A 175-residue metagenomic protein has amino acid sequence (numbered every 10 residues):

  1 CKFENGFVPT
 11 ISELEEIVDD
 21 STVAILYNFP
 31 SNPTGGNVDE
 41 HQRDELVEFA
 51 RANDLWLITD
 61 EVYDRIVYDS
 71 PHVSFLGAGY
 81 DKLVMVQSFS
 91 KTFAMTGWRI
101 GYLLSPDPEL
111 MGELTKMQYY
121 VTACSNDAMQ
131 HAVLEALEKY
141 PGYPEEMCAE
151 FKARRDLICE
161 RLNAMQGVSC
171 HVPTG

Functional and structural regions predicted by a protein language model:
F3-D69: Active-site phosphate-binding strand-loop segment of PLP-dependent enzymes
R43, T59, Q118, C148 (+1 more regions): Short amphipathic alpha-helical/adjacent loop interface patches that line ligand and macromolecule-binding sites
A50, L162-N163: A generic structural signal for well-ordered alpha-helical segments
A78-E113, S125: Active-site PLP attachment segment
Y119-N126, V168-S169: Glycine/threonine-rich helix-loop capping motifs at alpha-helix boundaries
S125-M147: Structural motif of enzymes handling amino- and sulfur-group chemistry
L134, A149-C159, S169-G175: Conserved glycine-rich beta-strand-loop-beta hairpin in the small C-terminal domain of fold type I
